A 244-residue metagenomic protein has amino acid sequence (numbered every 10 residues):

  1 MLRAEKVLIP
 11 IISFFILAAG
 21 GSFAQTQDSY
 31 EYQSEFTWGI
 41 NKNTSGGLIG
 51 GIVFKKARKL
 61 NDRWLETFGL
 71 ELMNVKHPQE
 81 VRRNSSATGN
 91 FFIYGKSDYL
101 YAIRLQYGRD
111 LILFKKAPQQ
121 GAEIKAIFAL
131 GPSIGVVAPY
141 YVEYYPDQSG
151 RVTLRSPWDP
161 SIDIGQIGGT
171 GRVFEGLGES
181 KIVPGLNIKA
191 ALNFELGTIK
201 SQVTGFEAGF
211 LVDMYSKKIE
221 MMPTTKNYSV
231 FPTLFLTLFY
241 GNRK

Functional and structural regions predicted by a protein language model:
M1-D28, P232, L236-L238: Bacterial Sec-dependent N-terminal signal peptides
Q25-S34, K59-T67, L113-I124, G197-F206 (+1 more regions): Short loop/turn motifs that connect adjacent beta-strands in outer-membrane beta-barrel proteins
D28-F36, V81-F91, I164-V173, M214-K217: Flexible, solvent-exposed coil segments and beta strand-coil junctions, predominantly the extracellular/periplasmic
Q33-G46, F210-M214: Transmembrane beta-strand segments that form the barrel wall of outer-membrane beta-barrel proteins
S34-F36, G46-G50, W64-E66, Y99-I103 (+4 more regions): Residues that define the transmembrane beta-barrel architecture of outer-membrane proteins
W38-I40, E66-L72, L105, A126-L130 (+2 more regions): Membrane-embedded beta-strand positions of outer-membrane beta-barrel proteins
G69-Q119: Outer-membrane beta-barrel translocator/channel fold
I127-F206, L211-N227, F231, Y240-N242: Outer-membrane beta-barrel transmembrane domain signature
